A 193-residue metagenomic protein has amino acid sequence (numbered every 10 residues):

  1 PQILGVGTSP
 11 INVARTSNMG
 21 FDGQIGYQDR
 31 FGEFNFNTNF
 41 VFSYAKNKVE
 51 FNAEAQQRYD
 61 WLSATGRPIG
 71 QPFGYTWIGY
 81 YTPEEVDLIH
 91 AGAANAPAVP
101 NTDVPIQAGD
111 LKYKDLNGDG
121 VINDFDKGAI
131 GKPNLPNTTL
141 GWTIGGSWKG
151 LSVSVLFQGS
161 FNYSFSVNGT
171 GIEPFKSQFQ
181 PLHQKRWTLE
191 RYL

Functional and structural regions predicted by a protein language model:
L4, A14-N18, P133-N137: Transmembrane beta-barrel outer-membrane domains
L4-I11, D60-W61: Short beta-alpha connecting loops at secondary-structure transitions that line or flank enzyme active sites
N12, D22-G26, N39-V41, T76 (+1 more regions): Outer-membrane beta-barrel architecture
A14, R30-K132, P174-K176, P181-L193: Conserved small-residue
M19-G23, T138-I144, L151: Hydrophobic, lipid-facing positions within transmembrane beta-strands of outer-membrane proteins
Y27-D29, F42-K48, W148-G150, G159-Y163: Transmembrane beta-strands of outer-membrane beta-barrel pores
E33-F34, G150-V155: Repeated loop/turn-to-beta-strand initiation elements of outer-membrane beta-barrel proteins
A55, Q158-F161, S166-E173: Short Gly/aromatic-enriched secondary-structure transition segments
